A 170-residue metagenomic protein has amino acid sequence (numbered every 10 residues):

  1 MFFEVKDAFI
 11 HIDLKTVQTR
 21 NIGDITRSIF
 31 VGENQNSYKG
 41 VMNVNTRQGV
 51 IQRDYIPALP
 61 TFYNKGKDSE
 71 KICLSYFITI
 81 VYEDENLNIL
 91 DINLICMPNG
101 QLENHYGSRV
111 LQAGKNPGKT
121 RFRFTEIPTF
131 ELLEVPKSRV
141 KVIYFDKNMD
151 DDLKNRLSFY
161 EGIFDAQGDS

Functional and structural regions predicted by a protein language model:
M1-F3, A8-Q18: Conserved catalytic cores of phosphodiester-cleaving nucleases, focusing on short active-site segments
K15-E85: Catalytic cores of nucleic-acid endonucleases
I78-S170: Non-catalytic C-terminal interaction segments of nucleic acid-processing enzymes
